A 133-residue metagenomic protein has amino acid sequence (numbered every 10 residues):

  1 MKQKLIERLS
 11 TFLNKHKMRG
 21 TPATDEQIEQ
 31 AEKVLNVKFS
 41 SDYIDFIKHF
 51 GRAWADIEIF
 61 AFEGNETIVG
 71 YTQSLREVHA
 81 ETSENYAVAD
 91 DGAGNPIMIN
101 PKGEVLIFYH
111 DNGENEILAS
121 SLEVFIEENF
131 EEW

Functional and structural regions predicted by a protein language model:
M1-I99, F130-W133: A surface-exposed partner-binding patch
H16, H110-D111: Residue-level detector of alpha-helix boundaries and kinks
K33, N112-N115: Short, charged/polar micro-motifs that form catalytic or ligand-binding hotspots
A89-D91, K102, H110, S121: Structured loops at beta-to-helix junctions and adjacent beta-edge loops in soluble globular domains
A93-N95, E104, E114: Short acidic/polar mixed-charge low-complexity motifs
N115-W133: Compact, glycine/acidic-enriched structural inserts
